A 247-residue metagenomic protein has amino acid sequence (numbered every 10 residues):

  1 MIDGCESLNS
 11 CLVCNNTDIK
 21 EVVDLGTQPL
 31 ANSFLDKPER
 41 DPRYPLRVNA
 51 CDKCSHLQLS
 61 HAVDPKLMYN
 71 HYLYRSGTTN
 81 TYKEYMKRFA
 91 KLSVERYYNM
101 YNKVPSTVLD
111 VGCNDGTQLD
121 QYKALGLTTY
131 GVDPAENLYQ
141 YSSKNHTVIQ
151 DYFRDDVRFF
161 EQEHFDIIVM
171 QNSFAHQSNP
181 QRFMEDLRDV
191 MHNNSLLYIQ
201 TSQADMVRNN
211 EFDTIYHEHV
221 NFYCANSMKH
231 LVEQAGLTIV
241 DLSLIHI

Functional and structural regions predicted by a protein language model:
I2-L57: N-terminal auxiliary segments of SAM/dcSAM-dependent transferases
L12-I19, A225-L242: A SAM-dependent methyltransferase catalytic signature shared across enzymes that methylate proteins
P42-Y141, E211: Extended interfacial segments that mediate partner engagement and assembly in macromolecular machines
K144-D156: Conserved SAM-binding strand-loop segment of SAM-dependent methyltransferases
V169: A conserved beta-strand element that flanks and buttresses the S-adenosyl-L-methionine
Q181-L196: A short glycine-rich, Lys/Arg-flanked "PGG" loop and its adjoining helix->strand segment in the class I
I199-N221, A225-S227: Short, glycine-/aromatic-enriched active-site segment of Class I SAM-dependent methyltransferases
I245-I247: Conserved small/polar residues in nucleotide/adenosyl-binding loops
